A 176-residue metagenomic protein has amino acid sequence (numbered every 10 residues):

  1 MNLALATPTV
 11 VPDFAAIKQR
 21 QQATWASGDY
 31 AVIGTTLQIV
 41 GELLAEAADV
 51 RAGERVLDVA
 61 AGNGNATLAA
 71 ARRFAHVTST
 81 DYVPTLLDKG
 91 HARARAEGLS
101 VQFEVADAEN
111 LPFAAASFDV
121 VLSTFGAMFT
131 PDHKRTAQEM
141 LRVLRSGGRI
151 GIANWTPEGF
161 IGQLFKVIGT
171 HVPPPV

Functional and structural regions predicted by a protein language model:
M1-A26: N-terminal, positively charged/glycine-rich alpha-helical extensions of SAM-dependent methyltransferases
S27-V32: Class I SAM-dependent methyltransferase Rossmann-like catalytic core, especially the SAM/SAH-binding loop
T35-E54: Conserved alpha-helix/loop element of class I SAM-dependent methyltransferases that forms part of the SAM/SAH-binding
A48-V50, A71, L144: A generic alpha-to-beta junction signature in SAM-dependent methyltransferases
R55-N110, R135: Class I SAM-dependent methyltransferase SAM/SAH-binding core
E109-V120: A short acidic, Gly/Pro-enriched loop at the edge of an enzyme's catalytic core that lines a small-molecule cofactor
D119-H133: A short SAM/SAH-binding and catalytic strip from SAM-dependent methyltransferases
K134-R135, L141, R145-V176: Conserved catalytic/acceptor-binding region of the Class I
